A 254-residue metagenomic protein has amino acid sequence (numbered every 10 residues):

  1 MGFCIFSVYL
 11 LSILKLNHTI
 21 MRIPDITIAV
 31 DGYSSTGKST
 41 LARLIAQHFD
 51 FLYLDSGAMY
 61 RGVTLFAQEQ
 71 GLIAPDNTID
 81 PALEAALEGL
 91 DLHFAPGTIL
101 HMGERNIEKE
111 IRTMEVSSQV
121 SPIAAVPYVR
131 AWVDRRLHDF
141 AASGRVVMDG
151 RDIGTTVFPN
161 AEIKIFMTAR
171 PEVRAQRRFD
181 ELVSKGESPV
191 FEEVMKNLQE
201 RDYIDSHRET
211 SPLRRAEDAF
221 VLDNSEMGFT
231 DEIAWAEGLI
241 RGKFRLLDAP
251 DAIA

Functional and structural regions predicted by a protein language model:
V30: Hydrophobic anchor at the beta1->P-loop junction of P-loop NTPases
Y33: P-loop (Walker A) phosphate-binding loop of NTP-binding proteins
K38: Conserved lysine of the Walker
L41: Hydrophobic positions on the alpha1 helix immediately C-terminal to the Walker A/P-loop
H48-R112: N-terminal phosphate/diphosphate-binding loop that engages ATP/GTP or pyrophosphate donors across diverse enzyme folds
A86, L137-S143, R151-T156, N160 (+1 more regions): Small-molecule kinase domains that catalyze NTP-dependent phosphoryl transfer to phosphate-bearing small molecules
E108-S184: ATP-dependent NMP and nucleoside kinases share a basic, alpha-helical "lid"
